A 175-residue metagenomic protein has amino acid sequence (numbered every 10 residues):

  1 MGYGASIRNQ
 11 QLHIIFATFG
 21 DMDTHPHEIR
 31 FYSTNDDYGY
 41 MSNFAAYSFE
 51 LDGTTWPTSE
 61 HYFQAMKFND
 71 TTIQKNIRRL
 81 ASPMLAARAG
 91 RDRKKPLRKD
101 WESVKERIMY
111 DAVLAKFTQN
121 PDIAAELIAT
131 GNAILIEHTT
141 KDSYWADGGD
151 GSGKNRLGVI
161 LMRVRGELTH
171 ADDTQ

Functional and structural regions predicted by a protein language model:
Q11-L12: Cationic, low-complexity basic patches in intrinsically disordered or flexible, solvent-exposed regions
F16-Q175: Charged, low-complexity intrinsically disordered segments
